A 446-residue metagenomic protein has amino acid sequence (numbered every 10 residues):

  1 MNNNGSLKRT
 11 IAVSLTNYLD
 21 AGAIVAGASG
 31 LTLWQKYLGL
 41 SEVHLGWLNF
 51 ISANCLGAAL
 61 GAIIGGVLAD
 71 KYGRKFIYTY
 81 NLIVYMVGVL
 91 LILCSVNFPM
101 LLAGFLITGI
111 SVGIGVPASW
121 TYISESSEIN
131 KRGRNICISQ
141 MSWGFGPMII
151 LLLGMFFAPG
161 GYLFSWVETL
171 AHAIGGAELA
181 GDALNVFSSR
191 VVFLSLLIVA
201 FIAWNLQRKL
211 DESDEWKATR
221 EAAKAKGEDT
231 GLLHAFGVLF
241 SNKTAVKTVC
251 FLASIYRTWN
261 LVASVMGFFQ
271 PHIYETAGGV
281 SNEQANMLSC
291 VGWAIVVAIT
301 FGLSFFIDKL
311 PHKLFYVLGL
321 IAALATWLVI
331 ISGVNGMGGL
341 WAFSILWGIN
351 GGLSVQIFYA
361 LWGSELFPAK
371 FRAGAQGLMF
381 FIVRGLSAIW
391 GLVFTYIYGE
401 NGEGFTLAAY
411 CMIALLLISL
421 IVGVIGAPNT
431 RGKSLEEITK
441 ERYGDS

Functional and structural regions predicted by a protein language model:
M1-V25, K36: Cytosolic juxtamembrane N-terminal segment immediately preceding the first transmembrane helix of multi-pass
A28, K243-T300, G391: Extracytoplasmic gate region of multi-pass secondary transporters
A28-L60: Extracellular/periplasmic helix-loop-helix junction of adjacent transmembrane segments in MFS-like secondary
A62-G73, I299-P311: Helix-to-loop junctions at the C-terminal end of transmembrane segments in multipass secondary transporters
G73, C94-P99, G333-N335: Helix-breaking motifs and short loop linkers at transmembrane-helix boundaries and internal kinks in secondary membrane
G104-M141: Cytoplasmic helix-loop-helix junction between adjacent transmembrane helices in 12-TM secondary transporters
G133-L163, V167, V199, F380-G391: Glycine-rich segments within core transmembrane alpha-helices of 12-TM secondary carriers
